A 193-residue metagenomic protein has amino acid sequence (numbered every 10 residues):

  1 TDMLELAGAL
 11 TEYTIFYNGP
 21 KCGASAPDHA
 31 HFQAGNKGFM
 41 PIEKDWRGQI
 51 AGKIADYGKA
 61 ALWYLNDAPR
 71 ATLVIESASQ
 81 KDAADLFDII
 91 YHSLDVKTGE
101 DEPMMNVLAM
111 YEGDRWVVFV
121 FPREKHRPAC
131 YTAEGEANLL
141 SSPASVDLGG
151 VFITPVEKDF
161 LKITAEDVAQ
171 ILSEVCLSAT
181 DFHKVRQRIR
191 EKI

Functional and structural regions predicted by a protein language model:
T1-I193: HIT superfamily nucleotide-processing domains
